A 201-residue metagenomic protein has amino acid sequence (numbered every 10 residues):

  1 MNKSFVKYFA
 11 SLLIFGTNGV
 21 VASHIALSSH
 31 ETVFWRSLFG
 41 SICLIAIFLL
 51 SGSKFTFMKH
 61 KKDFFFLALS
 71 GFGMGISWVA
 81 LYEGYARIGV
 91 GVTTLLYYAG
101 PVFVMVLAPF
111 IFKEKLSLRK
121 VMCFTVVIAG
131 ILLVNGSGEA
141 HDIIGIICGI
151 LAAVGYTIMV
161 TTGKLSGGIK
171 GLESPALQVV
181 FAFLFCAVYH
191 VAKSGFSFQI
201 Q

Functional and structural regions predicted by a protein language model:
M1-W35, F72, I76, A80 (+2 more regions): Glycine-/small-residue-enriched transmembrane alpha-helix faces in small-molecule transporters and effluxers
F5-Y8, K61-L69, L116-I128, G145-G149 (+1 more regions): Cytoplasmic-side transmembrane-helix entry/capping segments in multi-pass membrane proteins
G16, S41-I42, I128, V180-L184: Small-residue-rich packing faces within the transmembrane alpha-helices of Major Facilitator Superfamily
V20-S28, F55-F57, A86, L132-I144 (+1 more regions): Membrane-interface helix termini and inter-helical loops of multi-pass transporters
E31, L38-I42, Y82-K113, A152: Specific alpha-helical transmembrane segments that line the substrate/conduction pathway and gating interfaces
L44, F48, A68, L107 (+4 more regions): Hydrophobic transmembrane alpha-helices of multi-pass small-molecule transport proteins
G52-G91, Y97, L133: Specific transmembrane alpha-helical segments of multi-pass solute transporters/efflux pumps, especially DMT/EamA
T93-A99, T162-F183: Helix-helix packing/entry segments at the starts of transmembrane helices
